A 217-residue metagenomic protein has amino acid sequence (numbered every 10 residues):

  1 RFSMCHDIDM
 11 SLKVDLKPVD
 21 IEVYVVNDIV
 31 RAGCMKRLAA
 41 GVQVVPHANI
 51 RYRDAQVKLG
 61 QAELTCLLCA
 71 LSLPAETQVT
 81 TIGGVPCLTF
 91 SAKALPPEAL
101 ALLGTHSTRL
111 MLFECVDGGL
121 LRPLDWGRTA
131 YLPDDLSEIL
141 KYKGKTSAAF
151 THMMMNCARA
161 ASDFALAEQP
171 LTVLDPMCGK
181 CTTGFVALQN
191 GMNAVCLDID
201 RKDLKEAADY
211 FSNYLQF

Functional and structural regions predicted by a protein language model:
F2-L68, F90-E98, G104-S107, E114-L174 (+1 more regions): Class I S-adenosyl-L-methionine-dependent methyltransferase catalytic core
C69-L73: Short helix-loop boundary/capping segments at the starts of domains
P74-L100: Short, intrinsically disordered low-complexity segments
